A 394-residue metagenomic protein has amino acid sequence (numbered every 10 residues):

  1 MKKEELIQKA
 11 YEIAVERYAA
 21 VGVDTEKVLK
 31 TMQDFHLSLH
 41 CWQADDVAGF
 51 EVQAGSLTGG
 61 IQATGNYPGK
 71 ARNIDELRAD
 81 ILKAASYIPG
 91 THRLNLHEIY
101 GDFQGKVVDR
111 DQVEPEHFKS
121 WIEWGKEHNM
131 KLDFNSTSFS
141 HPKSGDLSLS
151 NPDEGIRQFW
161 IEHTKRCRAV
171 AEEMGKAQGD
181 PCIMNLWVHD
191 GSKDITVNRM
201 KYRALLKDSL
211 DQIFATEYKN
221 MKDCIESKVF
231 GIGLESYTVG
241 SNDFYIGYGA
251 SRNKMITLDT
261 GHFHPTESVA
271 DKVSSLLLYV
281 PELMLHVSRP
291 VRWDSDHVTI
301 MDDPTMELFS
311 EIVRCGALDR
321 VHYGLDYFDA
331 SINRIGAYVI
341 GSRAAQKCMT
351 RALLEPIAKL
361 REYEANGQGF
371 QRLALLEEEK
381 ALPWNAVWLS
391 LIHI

Functional and structural regions predicted by a protein language model:
D24, W160, D259: Conserved, mostly hydrophobic/aromatic
T31-Q43, S56-I99: Catalytic domains of carbohydrate-active enzymes, especially glycoside hydrolases
F35-C41, H92-L96, M130-S136, C182-L186 (+4 more regions): Hydrophobic faces of well-ordered beta-strands that scaffold small-molecule active sites in alpha/beta enzyme cores
S38-N66, S138-N151, D190-S192: N-terminal small/glycine-rich loop or linker at the start of catalytic domains across soluble metabolic enzymes
W42-A44, H97-G101, T137-H141, H189-K193 (+4 more regions): Active-site beta-loop-alpha junctions enriched in small/polar residues
A63-A71, E235-D243, H264-R343: Gly/Pro-rich active-site loop or hairpin
E114-D133, T137-M255: Active-site acidic/histidine proton-transfer and metal-coordination neighborhood in alpha/beta enzyme cores
I392-I394: Conserved small/polar residues in nucleotide/adenosyl-binding loops
